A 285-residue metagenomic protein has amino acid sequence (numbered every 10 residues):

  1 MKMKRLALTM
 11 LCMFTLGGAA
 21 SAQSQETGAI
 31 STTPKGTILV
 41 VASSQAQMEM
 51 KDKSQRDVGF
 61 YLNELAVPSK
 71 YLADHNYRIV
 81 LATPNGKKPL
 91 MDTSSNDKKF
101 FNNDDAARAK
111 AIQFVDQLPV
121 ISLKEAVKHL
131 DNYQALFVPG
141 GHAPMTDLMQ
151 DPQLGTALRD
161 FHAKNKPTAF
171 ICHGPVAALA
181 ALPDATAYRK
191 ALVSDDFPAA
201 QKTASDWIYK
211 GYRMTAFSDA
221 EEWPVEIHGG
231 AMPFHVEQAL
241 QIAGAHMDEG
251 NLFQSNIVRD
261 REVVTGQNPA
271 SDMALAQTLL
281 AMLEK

Functional and structural regions predicted by a protein language model:
M1-R5: Positively charged n-region of N-terminal signal peptides that target proteins for export
A7-G18: Bacterial N-terminal signal peptides
Q23-K164, A177-K285: Extended, subdomain-level signal for the structured scaffold at the beginning of enzyme domains
T168: Conserved, well-structured core segments that form or line functional sites
I171-P175: Short, thiol/selenol-centered motifs that function as redox-active sites or metal-ligating centers
